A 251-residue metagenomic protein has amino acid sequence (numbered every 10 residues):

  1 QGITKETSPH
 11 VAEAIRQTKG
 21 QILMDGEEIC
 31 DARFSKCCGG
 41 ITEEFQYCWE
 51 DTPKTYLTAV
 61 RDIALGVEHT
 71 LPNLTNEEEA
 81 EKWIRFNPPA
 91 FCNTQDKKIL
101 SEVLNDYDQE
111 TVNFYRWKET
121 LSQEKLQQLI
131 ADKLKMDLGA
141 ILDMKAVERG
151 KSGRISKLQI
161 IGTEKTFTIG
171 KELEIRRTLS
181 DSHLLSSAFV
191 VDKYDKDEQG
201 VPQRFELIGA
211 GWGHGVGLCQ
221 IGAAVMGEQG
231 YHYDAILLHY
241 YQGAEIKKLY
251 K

Functional and structural regions predicted by a protein language model:
Q1-K251: Conserved, single-site charged/polar hotspot
